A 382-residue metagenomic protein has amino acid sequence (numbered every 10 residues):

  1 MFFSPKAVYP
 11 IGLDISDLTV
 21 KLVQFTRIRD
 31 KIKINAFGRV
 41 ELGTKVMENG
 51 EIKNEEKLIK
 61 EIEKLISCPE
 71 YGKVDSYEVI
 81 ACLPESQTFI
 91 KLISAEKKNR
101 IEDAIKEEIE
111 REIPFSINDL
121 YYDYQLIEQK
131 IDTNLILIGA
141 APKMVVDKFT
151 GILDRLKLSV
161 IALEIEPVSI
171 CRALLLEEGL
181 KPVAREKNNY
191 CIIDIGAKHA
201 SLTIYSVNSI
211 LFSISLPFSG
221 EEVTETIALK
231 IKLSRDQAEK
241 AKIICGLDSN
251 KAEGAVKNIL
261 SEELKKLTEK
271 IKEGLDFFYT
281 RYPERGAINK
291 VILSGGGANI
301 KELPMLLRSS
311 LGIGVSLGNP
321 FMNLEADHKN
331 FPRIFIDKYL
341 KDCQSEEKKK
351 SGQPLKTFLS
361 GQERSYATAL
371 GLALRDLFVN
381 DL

Functional and structural regions predicted by a protein language model:
M1-L382: Hydrophobic/aromatic-enriched cytosolic interaction surfaces used to assemble or bind macromolecules
